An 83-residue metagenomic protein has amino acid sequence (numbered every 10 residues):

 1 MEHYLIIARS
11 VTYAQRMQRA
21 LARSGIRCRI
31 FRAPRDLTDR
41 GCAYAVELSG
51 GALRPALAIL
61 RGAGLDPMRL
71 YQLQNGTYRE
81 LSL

Functional and structural regions predicted by a protein language model:
M1-E2, L83: Short, low-complexity, intrinsically disordered N-terminal peptides in bacterial proteins
E2-L5, R9-P55: Amphipathic, hydrophobic secondary-structure cores in small proteins
G50-L83: C-terminal structural segments of small proteins and small subunits
